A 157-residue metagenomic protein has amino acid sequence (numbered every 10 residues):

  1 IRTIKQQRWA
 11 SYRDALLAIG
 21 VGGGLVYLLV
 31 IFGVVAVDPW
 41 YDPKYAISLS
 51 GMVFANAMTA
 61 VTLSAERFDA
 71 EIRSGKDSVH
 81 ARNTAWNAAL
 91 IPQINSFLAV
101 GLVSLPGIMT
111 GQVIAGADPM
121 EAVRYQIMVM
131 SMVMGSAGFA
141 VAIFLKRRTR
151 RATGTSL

Functional and structural regions predicted by a protein language model:
I1-I4, Y41-I47, A70-W86, A137: Hydrophobic alpha-helical transmembrane segments
K5, G33, V37-Y41, I72 (+3 more regions): Membrane-interfacial segments
Q6-A57: Loop-to-helix entry region at the N-terminal start of transmembrane alpha-helices in multi-pass membrane transporters
L17-L28, S50, N95, S104-L105 (+2 more regions): Hydrophobic alpha-helical membrane segments, chiefly transmembrane helices and signal peptide h-regions, characterized
L25, L29, G33, M58 (+3 more regions): Alpha-helical membrane-inserting segments
I47-G51, E121-K146: Pore-lining and gate-forming transmembrane alpha-helices of multi-pass membrane transport proteins
N56-E66, A70, V79-G111, F144: Alpha-helical transmembrane segments of helical membrane proteins, especially in multi-pass transport, channel
A99-M120, R124, A140, R151: Non-cytoplasmic
